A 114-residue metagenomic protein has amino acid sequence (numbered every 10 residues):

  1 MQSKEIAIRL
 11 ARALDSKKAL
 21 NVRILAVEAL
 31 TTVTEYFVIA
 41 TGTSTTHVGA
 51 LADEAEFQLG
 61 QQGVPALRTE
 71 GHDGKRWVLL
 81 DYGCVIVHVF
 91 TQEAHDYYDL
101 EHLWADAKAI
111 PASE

Functional and structural regions predicted by a protein language model:
M1-V33, T43-V78, Y82, F90-D96 (+1 more regions): Polybasic/polar functional segments that serve as interface/processing modules
